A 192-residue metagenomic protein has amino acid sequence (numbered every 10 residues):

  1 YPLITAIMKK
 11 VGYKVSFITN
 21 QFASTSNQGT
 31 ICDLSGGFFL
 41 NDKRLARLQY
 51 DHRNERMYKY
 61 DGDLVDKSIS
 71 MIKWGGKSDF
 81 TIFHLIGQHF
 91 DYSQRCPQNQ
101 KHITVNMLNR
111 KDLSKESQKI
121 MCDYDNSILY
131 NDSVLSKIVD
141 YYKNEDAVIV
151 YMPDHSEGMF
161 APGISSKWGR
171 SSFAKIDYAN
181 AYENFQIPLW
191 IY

Functional and structural regions predicted by a protein language model:
Y1-K111, Y182-I187: Active-site-proximal alpha/beta segments of enzymes that process anionic O-linked groups
I4-Y13, V134-D146, Y192: A structural motif corresponding to the C-terminal end of an alpha-helix and its immediate exit/capping segment
M8, D79-I86, L135, A147-S156 (+1 more regions): Beta-strand elements within well-structured catalytic alpha/beta cores of enzymes that handle phosphate/sulfate esters
K10, N106-L108, D140, N144-E145 (+1 more regions): Mature, folded catalytic cores of secreted/periplasmic enzymes
N54-E55, L113, S117-D125, F173-N180: A short acidic, glycine-rich active-site loop that binds or catalyzes chemistry on phosphate/adenosine moieties
V65-S70, V105-M152: A long, amphipathic alpha-helix that forms part of the scaffold/cap immediately adjacent to metal-dependent active
L85-C96, A147-K167: Catalytic lumenal/periplasmic loop and adjoining terminal transmembrane helix of membrane glycan-assembly enzymes
M152-Y192: Histidine-centered active-site microenvironments of extracellular/periplasmic hydrolases and transferases
